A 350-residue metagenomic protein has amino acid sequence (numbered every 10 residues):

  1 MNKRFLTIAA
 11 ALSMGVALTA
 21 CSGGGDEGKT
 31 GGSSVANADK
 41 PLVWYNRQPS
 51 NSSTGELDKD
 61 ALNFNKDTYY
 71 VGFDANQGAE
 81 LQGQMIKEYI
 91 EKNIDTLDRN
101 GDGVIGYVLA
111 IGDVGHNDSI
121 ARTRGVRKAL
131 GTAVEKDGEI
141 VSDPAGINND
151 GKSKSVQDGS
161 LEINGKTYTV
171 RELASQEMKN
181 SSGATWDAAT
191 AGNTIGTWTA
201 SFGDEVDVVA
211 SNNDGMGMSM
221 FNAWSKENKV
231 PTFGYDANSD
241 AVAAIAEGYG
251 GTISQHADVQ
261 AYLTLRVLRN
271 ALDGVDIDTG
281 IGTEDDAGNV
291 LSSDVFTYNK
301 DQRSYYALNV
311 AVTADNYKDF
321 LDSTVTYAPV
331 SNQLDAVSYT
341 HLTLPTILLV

Functional and structural regions predicted by a protein language model:
M1-A9: Bacterial Sec-dependent N-terminal signal peptides
A10-M14: Hydrophobic helical h-region of N-terminal Sec-dependent signal peptides in bacterial secretory/periplasmic proteins
C21-L342, V350: A residue-level marker of the well-folded mature domains of exported/periplasmic proteins
